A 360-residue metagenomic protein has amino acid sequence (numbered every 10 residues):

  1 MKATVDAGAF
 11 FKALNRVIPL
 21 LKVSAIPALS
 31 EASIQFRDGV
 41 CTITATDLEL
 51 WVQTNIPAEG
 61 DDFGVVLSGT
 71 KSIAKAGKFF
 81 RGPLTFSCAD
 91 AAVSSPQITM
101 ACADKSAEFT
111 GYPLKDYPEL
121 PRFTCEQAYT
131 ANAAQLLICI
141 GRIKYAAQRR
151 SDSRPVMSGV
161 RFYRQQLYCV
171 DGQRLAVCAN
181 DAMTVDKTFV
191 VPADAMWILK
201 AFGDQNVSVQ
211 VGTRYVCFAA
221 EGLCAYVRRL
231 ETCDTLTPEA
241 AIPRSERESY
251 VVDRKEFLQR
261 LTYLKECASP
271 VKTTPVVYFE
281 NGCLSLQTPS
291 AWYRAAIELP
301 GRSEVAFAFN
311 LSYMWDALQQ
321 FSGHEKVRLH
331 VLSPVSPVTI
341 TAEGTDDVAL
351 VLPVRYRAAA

Functional and structural regions predicted by a protein language model:
M1-A360: Structural preference for solvent-exposed beta-strand-turn elements and adjacent flexible terminal/loop segments within
